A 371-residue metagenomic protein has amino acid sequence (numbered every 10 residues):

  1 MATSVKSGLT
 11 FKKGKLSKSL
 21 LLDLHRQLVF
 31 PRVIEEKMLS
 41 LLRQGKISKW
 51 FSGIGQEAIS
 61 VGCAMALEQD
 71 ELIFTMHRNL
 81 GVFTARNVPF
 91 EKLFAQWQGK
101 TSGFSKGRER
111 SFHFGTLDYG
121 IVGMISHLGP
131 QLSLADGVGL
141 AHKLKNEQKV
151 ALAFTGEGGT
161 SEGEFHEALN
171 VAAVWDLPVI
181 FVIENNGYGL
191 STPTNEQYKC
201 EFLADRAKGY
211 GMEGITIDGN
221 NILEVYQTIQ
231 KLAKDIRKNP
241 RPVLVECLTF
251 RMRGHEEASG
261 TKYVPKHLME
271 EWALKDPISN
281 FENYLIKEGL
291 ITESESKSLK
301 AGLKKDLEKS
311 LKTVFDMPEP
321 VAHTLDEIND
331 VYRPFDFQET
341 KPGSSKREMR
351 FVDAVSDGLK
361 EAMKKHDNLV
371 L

Functional and structural regions predicted by a protein language model:
M1-I59, A66, C247, R253 (+1 more regions): Conserved acidic/glycine
K6-L9, F112-H113, M212, T216 (+1 more regions): Generic preference for hydrophobic/aromatic residues in regular secondary structure cores
K6-S17, R43-S48, R78-E91, G115-M124 (+8 more regions): Short charge-dense sequence patches
V33-W175, P193-K199, A204, G209-G211 (+1 more regions): Cofactor-binding active-site loop characterized by glycine-rich and histidine/acidic residues
I121-K309, D316: Glycine-rich ThDP/TPP pyrophosphate-binding loop and its adjacent helix/strand module within ThDP-dependent enzymes
